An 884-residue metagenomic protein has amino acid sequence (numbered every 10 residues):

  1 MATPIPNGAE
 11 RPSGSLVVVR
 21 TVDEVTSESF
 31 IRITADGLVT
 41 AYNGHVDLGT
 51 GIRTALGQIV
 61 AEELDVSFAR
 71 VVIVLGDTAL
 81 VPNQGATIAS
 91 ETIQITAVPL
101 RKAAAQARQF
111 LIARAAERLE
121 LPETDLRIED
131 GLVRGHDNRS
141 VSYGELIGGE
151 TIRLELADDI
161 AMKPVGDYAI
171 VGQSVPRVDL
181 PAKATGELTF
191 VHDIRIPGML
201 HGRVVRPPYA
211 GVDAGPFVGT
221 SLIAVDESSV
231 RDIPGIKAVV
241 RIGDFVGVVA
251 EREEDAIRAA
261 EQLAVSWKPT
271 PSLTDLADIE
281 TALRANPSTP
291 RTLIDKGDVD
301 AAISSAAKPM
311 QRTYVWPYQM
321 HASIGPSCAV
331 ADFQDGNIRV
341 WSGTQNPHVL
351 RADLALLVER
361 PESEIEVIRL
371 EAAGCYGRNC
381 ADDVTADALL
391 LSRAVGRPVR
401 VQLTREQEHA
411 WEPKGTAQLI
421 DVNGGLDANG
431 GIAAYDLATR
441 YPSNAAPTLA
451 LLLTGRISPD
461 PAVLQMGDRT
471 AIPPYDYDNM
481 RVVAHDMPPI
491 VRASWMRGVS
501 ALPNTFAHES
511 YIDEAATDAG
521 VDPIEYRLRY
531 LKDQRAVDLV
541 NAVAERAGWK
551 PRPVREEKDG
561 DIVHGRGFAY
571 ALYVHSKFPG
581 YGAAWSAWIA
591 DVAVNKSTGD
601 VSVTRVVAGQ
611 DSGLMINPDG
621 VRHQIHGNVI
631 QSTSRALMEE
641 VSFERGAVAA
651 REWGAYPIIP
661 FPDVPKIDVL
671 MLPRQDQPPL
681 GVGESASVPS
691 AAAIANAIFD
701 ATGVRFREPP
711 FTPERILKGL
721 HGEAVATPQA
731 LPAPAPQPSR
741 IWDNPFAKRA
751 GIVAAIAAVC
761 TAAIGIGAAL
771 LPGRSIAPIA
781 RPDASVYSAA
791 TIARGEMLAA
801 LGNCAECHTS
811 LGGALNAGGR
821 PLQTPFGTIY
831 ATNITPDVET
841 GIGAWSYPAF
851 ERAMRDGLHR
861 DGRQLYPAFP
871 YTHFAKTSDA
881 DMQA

Functional and structural regions predicted by a protein language model:
M1-G609, L670, F699-A701, L720: Structural alpha/beta core scaffold segments of enzyme domains
D619-A655: Active-site "cap" helix and flanking loop/linker of ATP-utilizing ligase/carboxylase catalytic domains
Y656-G681: Generic long, charged, amphipathic alpha-helical segments
F699-S739: N-terminal intrinsically disordered, acidic low-complexity segments at the extreme N-terminus
V753-A768: Hydrophobic membrane-insertion alpha-helices, especially the h-region of bacterial N-terminal signal peptides
I776-A800: Electrostatic cytochrome c docking/interface patches
G795, L801-L811, F850, A884: The canonical Cys-X-X-Cys-His
L811-Y847, G862-D879: Gly/Gly-Pro-rich "capping" loops immediately C-terminal to redox-active cysteine motifs in periplasmic/lumenal
